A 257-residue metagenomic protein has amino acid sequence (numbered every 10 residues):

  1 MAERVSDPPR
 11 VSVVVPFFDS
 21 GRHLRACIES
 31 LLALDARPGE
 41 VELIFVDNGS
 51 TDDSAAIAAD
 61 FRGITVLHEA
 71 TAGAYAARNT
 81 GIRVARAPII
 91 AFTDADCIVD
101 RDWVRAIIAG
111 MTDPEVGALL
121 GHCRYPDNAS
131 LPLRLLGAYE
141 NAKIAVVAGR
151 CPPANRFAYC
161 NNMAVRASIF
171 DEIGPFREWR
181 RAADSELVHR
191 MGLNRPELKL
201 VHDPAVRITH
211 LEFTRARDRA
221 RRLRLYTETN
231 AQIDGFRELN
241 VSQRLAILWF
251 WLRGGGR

Functional and structural regions predicted by a protein language model:
V11-H23, C27, L34, V46 (+1 more regions): A conserved hydrophobic helix/loop-capping motif in glycosyltransferases and polysaccharide synthases
S30, D47-A56, C97: A conserved acidic beta->alpha catalytic loop
S30-E40: Short, acidic, metal-binding catalytic loop of nucleotide-sugar glycosyltransferases
E69-A85: Glycine-rich, basic loop-to-helix element that forms the pyrophosphate-binding segment of sugar-nucleotide handling
I90: Short aromatic/hydrophobic "clamp" motif used to bind/position activated sugar donors
D102-L133: Conserved donor NDP-sugar-binding/catalytic core segment of glycosyltransferases
Y125, V146-A164, R180, E186: A recurrent flexible, glycine/aromatic-enriched loop bordering the glycosyltransferase active site that acts as
L200-D203, T209-R257: Active-site-adjacent helix/loop segment of glycosyltransferases that harbors family-specific signature motifs
